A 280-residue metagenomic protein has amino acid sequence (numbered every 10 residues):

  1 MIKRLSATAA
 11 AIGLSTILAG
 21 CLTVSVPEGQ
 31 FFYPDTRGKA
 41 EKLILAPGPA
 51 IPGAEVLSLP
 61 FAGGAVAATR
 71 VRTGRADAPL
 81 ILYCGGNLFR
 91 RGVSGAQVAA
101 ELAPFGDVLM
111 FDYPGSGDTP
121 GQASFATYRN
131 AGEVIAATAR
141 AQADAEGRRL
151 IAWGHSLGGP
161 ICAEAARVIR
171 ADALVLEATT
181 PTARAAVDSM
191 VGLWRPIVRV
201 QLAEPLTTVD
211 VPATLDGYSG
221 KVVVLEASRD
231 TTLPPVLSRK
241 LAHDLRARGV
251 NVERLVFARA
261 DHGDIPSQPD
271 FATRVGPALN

Functional and structural regions predicted by a protein language model:
T16-S58: An N-terminal hydrophobic leader/cap segment in hydrolases
N87-E101: The serine-hydrolase catalytic nucleophile loop
A96-Q97, D210-V211, G220, P234-D244: Short alpha-helix in the alpha/beta-hydrolase fold that links the catalytic acid
L102-P120: Conserved alpha/beta-hydrolase
Q122-A143: Alpha/beta-hydrolase active-site loop
E164-T208: Hydrolase active-site cap/lid region
L215-S219, V223-D230: Short beta-strand/loop motif that positions the catalytic acidic residue of the alpha/beta-hydrolase fold
A247-N280: C-terminal catalytic histidine-bearing segment of alpha/beta-hydrolase fold enzymes
